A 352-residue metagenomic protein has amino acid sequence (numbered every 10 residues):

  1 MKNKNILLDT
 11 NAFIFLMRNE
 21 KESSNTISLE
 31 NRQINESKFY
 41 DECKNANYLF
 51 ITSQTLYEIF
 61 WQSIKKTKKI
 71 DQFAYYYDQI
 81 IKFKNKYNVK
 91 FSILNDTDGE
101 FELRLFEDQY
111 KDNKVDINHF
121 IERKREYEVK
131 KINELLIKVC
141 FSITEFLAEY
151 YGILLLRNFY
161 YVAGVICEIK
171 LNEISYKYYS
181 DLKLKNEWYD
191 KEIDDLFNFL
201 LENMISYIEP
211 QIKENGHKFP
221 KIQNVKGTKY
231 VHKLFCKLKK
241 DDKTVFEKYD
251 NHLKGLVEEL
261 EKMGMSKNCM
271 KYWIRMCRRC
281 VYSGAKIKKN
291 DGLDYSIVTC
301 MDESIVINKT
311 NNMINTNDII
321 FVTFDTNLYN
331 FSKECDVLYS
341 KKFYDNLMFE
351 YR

Functional and structural regions predicted by a protein language model:
K2, T10-I307, N311-N317, T326-R352: Active-site-proximal, substrate-binding regions of enzyme catalytic domains and RNA-binding/basic surfaces
F321: Conserved SAM-binding loop
